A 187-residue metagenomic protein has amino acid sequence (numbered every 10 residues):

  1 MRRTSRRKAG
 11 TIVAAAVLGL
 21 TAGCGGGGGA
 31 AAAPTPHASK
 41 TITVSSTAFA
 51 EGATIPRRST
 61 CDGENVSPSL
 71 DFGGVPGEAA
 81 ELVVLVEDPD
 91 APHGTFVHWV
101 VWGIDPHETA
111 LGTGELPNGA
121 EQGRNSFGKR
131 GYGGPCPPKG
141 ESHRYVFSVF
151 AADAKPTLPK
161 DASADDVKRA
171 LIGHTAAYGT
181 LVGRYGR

Functional and structural regions predicted by a protein language model:
R2-R187: N-terminus-centered regions that define maturation/targeting leaders and the start of the first functional domain
